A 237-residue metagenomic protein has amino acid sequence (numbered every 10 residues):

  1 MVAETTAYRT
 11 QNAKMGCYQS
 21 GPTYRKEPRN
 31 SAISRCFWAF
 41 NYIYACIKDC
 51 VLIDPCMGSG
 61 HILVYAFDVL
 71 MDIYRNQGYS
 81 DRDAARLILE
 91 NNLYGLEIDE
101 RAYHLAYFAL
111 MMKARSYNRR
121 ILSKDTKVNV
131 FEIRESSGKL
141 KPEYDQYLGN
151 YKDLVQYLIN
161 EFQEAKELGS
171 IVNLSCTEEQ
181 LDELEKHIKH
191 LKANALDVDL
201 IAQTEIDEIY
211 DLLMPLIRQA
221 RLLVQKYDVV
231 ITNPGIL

Functional and structural regions predicted by a protein language model:
M1-L237: SAM-dependent methyltransferase catalytic region
